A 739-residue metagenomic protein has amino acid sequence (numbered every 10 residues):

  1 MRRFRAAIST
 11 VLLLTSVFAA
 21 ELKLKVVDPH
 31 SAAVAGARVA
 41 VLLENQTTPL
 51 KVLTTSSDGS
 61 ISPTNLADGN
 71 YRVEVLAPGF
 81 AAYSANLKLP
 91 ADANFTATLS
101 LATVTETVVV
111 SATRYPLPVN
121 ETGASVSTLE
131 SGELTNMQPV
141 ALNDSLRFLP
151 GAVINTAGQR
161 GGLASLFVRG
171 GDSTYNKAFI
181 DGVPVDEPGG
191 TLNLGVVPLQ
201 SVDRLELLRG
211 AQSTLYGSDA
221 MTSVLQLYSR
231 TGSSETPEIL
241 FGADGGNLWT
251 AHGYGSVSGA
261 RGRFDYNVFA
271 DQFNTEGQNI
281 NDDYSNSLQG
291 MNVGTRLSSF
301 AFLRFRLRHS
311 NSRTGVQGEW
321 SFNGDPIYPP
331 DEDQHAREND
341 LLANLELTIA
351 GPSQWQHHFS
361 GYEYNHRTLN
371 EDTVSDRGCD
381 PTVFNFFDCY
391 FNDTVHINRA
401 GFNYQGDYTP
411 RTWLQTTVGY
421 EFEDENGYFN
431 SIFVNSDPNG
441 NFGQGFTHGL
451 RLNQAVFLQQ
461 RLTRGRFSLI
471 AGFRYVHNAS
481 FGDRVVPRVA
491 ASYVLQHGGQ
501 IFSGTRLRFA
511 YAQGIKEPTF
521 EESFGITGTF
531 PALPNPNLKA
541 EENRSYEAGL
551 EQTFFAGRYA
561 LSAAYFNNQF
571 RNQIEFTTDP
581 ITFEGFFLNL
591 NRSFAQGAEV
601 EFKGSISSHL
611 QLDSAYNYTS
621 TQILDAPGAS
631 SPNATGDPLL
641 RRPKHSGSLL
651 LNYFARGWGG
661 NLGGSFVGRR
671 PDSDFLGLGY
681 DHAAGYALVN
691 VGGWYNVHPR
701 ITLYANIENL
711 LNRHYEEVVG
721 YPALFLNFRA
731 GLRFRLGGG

Functional and structural regions predicted by a protein language model:
P29-H30, A40-L42, L76-F80, P90-T135 (+3 more regions): Short, acidic, small-residue-rich periplasmic hinge/interaction motif at the N-terminus of Gram-negative outer-membrane
V108, G259, R263-F264, Q354-V374 (+9 more regions): Membrane-embedded beta-barrel scaffold of Gram-negative outer-membrane proteins
V126, N143-P184, D203: Extracytoplasmic beta-strand/coil segments of soluble accessory domains associated with Gram-negative outer-membrane
V183-R209, Y228: Short acidic/polar hinge/loop motifs at secondary-structure boundaries that mediate gating or recognition
N247-N274, N279-G315, D333-Q356, P410-T416: Transmembrane beta-barrel wall of Gram-negative outer-membrane proteins
S256, T295-L297, F509, P638-G739: Conserved C-terminal beta-signal and adjacent last beta-strands/turns of outer-membrane beta-barrel proteins
L307, T409-Q415, E421, Q444-N568 (+2 more regions): Structural signature of Gram-negative outer-membrane beta-barrels, strongest in the C-terminal barrel of TonB-dependent
T416, L462-L469, F566-Q569, L588-D674 (+1 more regions): Gram-negative outer-membrane beta-barrel transporters
